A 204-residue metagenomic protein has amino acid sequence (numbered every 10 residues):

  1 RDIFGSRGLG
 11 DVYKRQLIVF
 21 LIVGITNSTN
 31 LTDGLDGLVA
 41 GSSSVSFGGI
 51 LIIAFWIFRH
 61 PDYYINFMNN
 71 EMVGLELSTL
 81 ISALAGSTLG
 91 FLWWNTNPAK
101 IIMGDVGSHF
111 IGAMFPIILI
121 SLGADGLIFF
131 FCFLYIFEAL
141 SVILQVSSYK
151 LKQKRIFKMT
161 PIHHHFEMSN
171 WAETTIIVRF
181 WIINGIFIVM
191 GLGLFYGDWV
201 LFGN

Functional and structural regions predicted by a protein language model:
R1, R15-I18, I22-L31, L35-N204: Alpha-helical transmembrane segments
D2-Y13: Single conserved hydrophobic/aromatic residue that forms the stacking wall/gate of nucleotide- or nucleobase-binding
